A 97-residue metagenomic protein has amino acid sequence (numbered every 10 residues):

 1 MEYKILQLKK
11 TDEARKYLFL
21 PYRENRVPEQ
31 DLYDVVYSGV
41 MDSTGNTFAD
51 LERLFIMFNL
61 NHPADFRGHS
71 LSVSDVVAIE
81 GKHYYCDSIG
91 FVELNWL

Functional and structural regions predicted by a protein language model:
M1-G45: Extended boundary segments
E29-A78: Short, conserved turn/kink motifs that form compact alpha/beta structural patches or helix kinks used as
R67-L97: Short, compact, well-ordered microdomains
